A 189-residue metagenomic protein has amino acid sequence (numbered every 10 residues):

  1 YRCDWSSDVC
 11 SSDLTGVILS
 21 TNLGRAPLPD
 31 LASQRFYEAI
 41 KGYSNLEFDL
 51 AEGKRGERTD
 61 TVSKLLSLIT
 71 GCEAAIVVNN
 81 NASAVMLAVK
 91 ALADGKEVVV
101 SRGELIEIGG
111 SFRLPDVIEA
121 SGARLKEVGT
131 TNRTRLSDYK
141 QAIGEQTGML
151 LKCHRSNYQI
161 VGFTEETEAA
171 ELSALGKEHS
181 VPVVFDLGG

Functional and structural regions predicted by a protein language model:
Y1-W5, V9, L19: Single conserved hydrophobic/aromatic residue that forms the stacking wall/gate of nucleotide- or nucleobase-binding
C10-G16, E57: Glycine/charge-rich, flexible interdomain linkers and switch-proximal surface loops that mediate coupling
L14-T15, A26-A51: Glycine-rich phosphate-binding segment of PLP-dependent enzymes
V17, L23-R25, H154-Y158: Short glycine-rich anion-binding loops that position phosphate/pyrophosphate groups of nucleotides and phosphorylated
L19-S20, F185: Short hydrophobic beta-strand that contains or immediately precedes a catalytic carboxylate
S20-T21, A51: Catalytic, metal-anchored helix/loop core of enzyme active sites in primary metabolism
G53-G189: Conserved PLP-enzyme active-site core in the AAT-like
